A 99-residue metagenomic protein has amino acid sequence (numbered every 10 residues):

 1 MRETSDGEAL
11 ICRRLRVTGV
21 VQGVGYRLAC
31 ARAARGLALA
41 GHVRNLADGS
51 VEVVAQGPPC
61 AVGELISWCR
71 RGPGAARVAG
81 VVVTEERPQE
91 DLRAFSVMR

Functional and structural regions predicted by a protein language model:
M1-R99: Intrinsically disordered, low-complexity, mixed-charge
